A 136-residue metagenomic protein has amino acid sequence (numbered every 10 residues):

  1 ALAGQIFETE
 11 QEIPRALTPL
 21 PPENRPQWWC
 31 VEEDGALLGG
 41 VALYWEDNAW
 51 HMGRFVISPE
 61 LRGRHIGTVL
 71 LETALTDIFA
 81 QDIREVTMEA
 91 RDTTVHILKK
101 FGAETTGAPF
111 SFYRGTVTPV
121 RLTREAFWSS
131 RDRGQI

Functional and structural regions predicted by a protein language model:
A1-Q5, R131, I136: A short, well-structured alpha-helix characteristic of acyl/acetyltransferase catalytic modules
L2-L38, A42: Active-site rim helix/loop that mediates acceptor-substrate recognition in acyltransferases
P26-C30, G40, R54, T87 (+1 more regions): Short hydrophobic/aromatic beta-strand element in the GNAT-like acyltransferase core that lines or flanks the acyl-donor
N48-P59: Conserved acetyl-CoA binding element of GNAT-fold acetyltransferases
I57, G63-T76: Conserved acetyl-CoA-binding loop-helix of GNAT-fold acetyltransferases
I78-R91: Conserved GNAT acetyl-CoA-binding A-motif
T87-E89, E104-L122: Conserved catalytic-core motifs of GNAT/GCN5-like acyltransferases
L98-K99, A103: Conserved active-site tyrosine of GNAT-family acetyltransferases
